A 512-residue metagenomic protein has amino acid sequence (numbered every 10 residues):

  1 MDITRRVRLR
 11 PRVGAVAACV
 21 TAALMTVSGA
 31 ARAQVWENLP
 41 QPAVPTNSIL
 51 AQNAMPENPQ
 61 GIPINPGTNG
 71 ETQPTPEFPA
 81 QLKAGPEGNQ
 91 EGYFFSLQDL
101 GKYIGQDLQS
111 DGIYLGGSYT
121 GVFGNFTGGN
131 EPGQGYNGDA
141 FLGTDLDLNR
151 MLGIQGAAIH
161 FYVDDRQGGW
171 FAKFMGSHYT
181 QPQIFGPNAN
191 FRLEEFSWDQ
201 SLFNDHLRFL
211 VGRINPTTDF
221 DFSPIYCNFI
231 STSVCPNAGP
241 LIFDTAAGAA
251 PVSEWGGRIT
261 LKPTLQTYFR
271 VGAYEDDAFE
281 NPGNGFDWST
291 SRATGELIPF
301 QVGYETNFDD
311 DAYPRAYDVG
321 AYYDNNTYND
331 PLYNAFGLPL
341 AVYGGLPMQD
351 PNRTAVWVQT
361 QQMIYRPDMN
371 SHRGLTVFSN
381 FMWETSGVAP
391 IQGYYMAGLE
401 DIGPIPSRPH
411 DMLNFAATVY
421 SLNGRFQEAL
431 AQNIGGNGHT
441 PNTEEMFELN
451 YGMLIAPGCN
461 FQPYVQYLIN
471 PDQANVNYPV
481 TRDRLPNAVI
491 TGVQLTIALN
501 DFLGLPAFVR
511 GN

Functional and structural regions predicted by a protein language model:
D2-I3, M25, G29-T120, L152-G153 (+1 more regions): N-terminal periplasmic/intermembrane-space "pro-region" immediately following the signal or transit peptide
V35, L97-L115, D147-I159, F203-H206 (+6 more regions): Short loop/turn motifs that connect adjacent beta-strands in outer-membrane beta-barrel proteins
L97-Q98, D111, N125, Q134-A140 (+7 more regions): Residues that define the transmembrane beta-barrel architecture of outer-membrane proteins
L115-G121, I159-D165, F209-R213, V271-E275 (+7 more regions): Transmembrane beta-barrel strands of outer-membrane/channel proteins
G117, L142-L148, E195-Q200, V211 (+7 more regions): Residues on the lipid-exposed face of transmembrane beta-strands in outer-membrane beta-barrel proteins
G133, N137-D276, A389-M396, P404-A429: Outer membrane beta-barrel
P240-P367, H372-T385, P390, D401: Signature for the C-terminal beta-barrel architecture of outer-membrane proteins
F286, Q301-Y304, G320-T354, R366-D368 (+5 more regions): Outer membrane beta-barrel transmembrane domains
